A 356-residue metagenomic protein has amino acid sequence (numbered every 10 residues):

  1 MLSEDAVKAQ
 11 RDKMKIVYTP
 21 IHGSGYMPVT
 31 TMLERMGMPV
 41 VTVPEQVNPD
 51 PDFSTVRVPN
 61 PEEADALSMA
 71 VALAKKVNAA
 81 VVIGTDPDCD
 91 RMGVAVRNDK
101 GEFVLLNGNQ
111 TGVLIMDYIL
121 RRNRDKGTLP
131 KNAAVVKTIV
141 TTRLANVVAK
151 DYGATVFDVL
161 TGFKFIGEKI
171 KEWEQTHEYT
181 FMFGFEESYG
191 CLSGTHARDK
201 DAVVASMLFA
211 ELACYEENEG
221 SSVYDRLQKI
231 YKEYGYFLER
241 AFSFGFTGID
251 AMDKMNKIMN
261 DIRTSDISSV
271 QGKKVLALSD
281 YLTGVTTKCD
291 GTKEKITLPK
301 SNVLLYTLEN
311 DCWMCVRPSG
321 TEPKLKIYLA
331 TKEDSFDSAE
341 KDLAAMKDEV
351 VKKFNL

Functional and structural regions predicted by a protein language model:
M1-P39, P44-Q46: Active-site pocket-lining segments that scaffold enzyme catalytic pockets across diverse folds
G23-M27, C89-M92, G167, C191: Short glycine/serine/threonine-rich phosphate/pyrophosphate-binding segments that cradle anionic phosphate groups
E34-G93: N-terminal small/polar loop signature for handling phosphorylated ligands or for N-terminal nucleophile
P51, R97, N107-L120: Catalytic or ion-translocation cores adjacent to nucleophile or general acid/base/metal-coordination motifs in diverse
K75, A79-V81, E102-V104, R122-R317 (+3 more regions): Phosphate-binding and adjacent anionic-ligand microenvironments
P87, G320-E322: A generic beta-sheet turn/junction motif
D90-N109, A145: Short Gly/Thr/Asp-enriched flexible loops that form oxyanion-binding sites at enzyme active sites
